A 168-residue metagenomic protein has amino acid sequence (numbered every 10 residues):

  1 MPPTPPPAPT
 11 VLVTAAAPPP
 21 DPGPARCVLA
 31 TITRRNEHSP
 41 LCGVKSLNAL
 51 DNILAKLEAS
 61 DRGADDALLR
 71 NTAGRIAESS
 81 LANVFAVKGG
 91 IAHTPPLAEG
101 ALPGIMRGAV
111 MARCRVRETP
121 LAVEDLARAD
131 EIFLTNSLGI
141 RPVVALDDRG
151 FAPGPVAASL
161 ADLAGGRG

Functional and structural regions predicted by a protein language model:
P2-G168: Helix-start/capping segments and mature chain N-termini
